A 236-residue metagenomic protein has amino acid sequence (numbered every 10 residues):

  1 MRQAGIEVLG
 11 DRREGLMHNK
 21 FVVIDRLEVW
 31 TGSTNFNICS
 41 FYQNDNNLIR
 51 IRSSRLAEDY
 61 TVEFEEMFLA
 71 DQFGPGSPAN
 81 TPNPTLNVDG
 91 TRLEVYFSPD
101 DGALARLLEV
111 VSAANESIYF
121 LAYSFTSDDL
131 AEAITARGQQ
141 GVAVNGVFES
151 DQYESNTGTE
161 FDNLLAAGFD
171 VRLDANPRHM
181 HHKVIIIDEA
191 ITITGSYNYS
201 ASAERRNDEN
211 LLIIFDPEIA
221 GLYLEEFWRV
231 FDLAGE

Functional and structural regions predicted by a protein language model:
M1-E236: Charged, low-complexity intrinsically disordered terminal segments
